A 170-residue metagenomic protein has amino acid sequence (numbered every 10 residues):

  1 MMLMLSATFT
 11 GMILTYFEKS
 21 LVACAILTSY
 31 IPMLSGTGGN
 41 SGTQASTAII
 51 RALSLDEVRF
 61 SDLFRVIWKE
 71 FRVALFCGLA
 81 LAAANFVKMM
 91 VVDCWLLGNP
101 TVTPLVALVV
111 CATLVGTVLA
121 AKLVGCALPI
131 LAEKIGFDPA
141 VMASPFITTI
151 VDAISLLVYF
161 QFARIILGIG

Functional and structural regions predicted by a protein language model:
M1-A120, A127-P139, P145-I150, F162-G170: Alpha-helical transmembrane segments and their membrane-interface boundaries that form or gate the permeation pathway
D152-L156: Hydrophobic transmembrane alpha-helices of multi-pass small-molecule transporters
